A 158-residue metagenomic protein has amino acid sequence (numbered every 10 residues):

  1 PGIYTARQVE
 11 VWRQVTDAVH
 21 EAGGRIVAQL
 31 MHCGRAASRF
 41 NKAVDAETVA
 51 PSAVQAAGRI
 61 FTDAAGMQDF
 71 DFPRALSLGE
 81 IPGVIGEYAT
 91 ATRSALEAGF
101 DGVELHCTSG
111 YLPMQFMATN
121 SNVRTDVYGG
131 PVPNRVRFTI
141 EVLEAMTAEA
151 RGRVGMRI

Functional and structural regions predicted by a protein language model:
P1-Q8, L30-T48, E104-G130: Glycine-rich, proline-tolerant flexible connector loops at the mouths of alpha/beta enzymes
P1-R7, P73-P82, G130-P133: The substrate-binding groove and active-site-proximal loops of carbohydrate-active enzymes, especially glycoside
W12-T16, T92, T139-T147: Generic structural signal for well-ordered alpha-helices, preferentially at hydrophobic/aromatic core positions
V19, A28, A95, M146: Conserved, mostly hydrophobic/aromatic
R25-V27, G102-E104, R153-R157: Structural preference for beta-strand elements that scaffold enzyme active sites
M31-S94: Non-globular sequence segments
A46-T62, V123-I140: Acidic, His- and aromatic-enriched active-site or binding-groove loops in soluble protein domains that engage sugars
